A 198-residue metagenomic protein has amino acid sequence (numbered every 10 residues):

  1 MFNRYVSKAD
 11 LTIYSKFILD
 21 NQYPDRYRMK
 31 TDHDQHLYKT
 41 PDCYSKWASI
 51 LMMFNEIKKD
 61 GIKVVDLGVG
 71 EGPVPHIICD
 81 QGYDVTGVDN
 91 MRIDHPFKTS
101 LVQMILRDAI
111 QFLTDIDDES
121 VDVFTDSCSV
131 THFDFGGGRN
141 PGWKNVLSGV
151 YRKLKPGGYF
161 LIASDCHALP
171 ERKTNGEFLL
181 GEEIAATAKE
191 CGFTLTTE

Functional and structural regions predicted by a protein language model:
R26-M52: Class I SAM-dependent methyltransferase Rossmann-like catalytic core, especially the SAM/SAH-binding loop
G61-G70: Conserved class I S-adenosyl-L-methionine
E71-F112: Class I SAM-dependent methyltransferase SAM/SAH-binding core
T114-F124: A short acidic, Gly/Pro-enriched loop at the edge of an enzyme's catalytic core that lines a small-molecule cofactor
D122-N140: A short SAM/SAH-binding and catalytic strip from SAM-dependent methyltransferases
G142-P156: A short glycine-rich, Lys/Arg-flanked "PGG" loop and its adjoining helix->strand segment in the class I
G157-D165: Conserved beta-strand signature within the Rossmann-like core of class I S-adenosyl-L-methionine
K173-T197: Conserved Class I S-adenosyl-L-methionine
